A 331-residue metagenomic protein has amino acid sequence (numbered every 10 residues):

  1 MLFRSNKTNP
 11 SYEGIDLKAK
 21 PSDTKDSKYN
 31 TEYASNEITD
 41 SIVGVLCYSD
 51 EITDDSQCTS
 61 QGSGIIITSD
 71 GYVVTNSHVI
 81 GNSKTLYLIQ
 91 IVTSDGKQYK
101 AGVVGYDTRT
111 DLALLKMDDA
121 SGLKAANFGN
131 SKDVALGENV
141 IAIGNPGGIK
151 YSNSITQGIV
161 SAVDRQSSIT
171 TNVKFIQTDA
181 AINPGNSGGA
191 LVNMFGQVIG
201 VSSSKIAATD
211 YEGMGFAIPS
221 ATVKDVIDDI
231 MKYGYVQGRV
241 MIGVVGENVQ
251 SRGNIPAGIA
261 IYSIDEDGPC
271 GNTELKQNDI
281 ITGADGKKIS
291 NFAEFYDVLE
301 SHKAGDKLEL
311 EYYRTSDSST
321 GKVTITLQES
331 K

Functional and structural regions predicted by a protein language model:
L2, V43-V45, G64, G71-T75 (+16 more regions): Terminal peptide-recognition signature
F3-S63, D228: N-terminal activation segment of mature serine protease catalytic domains
A19-P21, T68-K150, S290-F292, E309-E311 (+1 more regions): Conserved active-site neighborhood of the chymotrypsin/trypsin-like protease fold
K25-Y33, S49-Y72, K97-K100, A125-N127 (+4 more regions): A conserved glycine-rich beta-strand in the N-terminal activation segment of trypsin-fold
N30-A34, P146, V198-G253, E300 (+2 more regions): C-terminal cap/linker of serine protease catalytic domains
E51, A181, D229-V298, D306 (+1 more regions): PDZ/PDZ-like groove recognition
E51-T53, Q57-T59, V79-L88, L123 (+4 more regions): Active-site loop architecture of trypsin-fold serine endopeptidases
I67-T68, F128, V134, V192 (+2 more regions): Short, well-ordered loop/turn sites that connect or cap secondary structure elements
